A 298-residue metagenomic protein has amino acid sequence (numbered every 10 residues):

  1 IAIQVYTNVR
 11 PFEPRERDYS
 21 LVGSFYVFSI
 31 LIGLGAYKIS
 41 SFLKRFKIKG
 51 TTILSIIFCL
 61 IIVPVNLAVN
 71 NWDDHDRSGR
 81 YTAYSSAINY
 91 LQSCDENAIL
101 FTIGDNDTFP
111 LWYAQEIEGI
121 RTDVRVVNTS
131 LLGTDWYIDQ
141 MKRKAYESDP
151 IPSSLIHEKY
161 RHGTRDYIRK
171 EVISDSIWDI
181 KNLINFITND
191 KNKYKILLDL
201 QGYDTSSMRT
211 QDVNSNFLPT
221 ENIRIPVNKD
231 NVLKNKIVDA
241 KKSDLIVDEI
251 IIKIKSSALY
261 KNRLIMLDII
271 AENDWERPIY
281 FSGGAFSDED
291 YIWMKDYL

Functional and structural regions predicted by a protein language model:
I1-L21, V27-N97, W112-L298: ER/secretory pathway lumenal C-terminal domains and tails of membrane proteins involved in glycoprotein biogenesis
F109: Residues that form or flank phosphate/diphosphate-binding pockets in enzymes that use nucleotide phosphates
